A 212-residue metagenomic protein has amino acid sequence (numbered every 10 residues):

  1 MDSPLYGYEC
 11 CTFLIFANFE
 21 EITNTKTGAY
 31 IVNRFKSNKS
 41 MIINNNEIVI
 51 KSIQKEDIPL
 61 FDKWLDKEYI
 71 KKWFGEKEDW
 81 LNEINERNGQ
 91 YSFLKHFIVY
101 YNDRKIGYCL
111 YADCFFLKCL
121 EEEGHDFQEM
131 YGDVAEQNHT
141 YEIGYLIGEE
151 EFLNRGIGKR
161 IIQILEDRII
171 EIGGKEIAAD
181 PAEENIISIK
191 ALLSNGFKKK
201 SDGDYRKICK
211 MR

Functional and structural regions predicted by a protein language model:
V32-E56, R212: Conserved N-terminal entry element of GNAT/NAT acetyltransferase domains
K63-E78: Helix-loop element at the rim of GNAT/NAT acetyltransferase active sites that forms part of the acceptor-substrate
F74-Y101, L110: Active-site rim helix/loop that mediates acceptor-substrate recognition in acyltransferases
D113-Y145, L153: Conserved acyl-donor/pantetheine-binding loop and adjacent beta-alpha core of acyl/acetyltransferases and related
N154-D167, K190, S194: Conserved acetyl-CoA-binding loop-helix of GNAT-fold acetyltransferases
I169-P181: Conserved GNAT acetyl-CoA-binding A-motif
A179-I189: Conserved beta-strand-loop-alpha-helix junction that forms the acyl-donor binding cleft
D180, L193, K198-M211: Conserved catalytic-core motifs of GNAT/GCN5-like acyltransferases
